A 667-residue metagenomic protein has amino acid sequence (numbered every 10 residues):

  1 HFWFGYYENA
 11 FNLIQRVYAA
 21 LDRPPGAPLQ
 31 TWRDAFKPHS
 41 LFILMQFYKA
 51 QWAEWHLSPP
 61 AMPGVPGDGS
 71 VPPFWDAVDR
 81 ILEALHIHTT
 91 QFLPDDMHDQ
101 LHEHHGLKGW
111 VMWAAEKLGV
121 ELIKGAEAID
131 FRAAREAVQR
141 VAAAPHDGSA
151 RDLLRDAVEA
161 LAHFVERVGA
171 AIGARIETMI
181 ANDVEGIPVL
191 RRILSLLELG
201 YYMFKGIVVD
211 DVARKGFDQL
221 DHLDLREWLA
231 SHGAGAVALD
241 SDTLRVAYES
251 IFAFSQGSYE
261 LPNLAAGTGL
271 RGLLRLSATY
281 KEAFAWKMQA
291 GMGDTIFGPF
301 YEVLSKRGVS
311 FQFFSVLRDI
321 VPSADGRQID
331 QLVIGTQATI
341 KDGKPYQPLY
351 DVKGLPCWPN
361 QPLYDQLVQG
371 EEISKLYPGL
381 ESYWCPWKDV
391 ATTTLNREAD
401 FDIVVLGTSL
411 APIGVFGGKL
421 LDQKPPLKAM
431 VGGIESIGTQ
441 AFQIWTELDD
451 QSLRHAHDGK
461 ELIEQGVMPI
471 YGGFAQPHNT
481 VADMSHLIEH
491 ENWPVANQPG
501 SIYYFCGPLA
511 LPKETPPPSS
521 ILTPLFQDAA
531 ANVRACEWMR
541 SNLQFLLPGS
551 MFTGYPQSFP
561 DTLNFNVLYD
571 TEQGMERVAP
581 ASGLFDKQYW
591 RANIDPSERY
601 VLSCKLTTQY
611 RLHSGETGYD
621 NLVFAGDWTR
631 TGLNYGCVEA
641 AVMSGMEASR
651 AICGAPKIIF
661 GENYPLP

Functional and structural regions predicted by a protein language model:
H1-A114, V120, D152-A170, A174-M179: Dinucleotide-binding Rossmann-like beta1-alpha1 core, especially the glycine-rich loop that anchors the ADP
Y7-D22, S40, H232-V237, L304-G308 (+7 more regions): A generic secondary-structure signal for well-formed alpha-helical elements
L13-I14, L229, F300, G645: Structural element of the ATP-grasp superfamily
D22-F36, A234-V246, P548-F565: Short, surface-exposed acidic
R23-F36, F313-F314, K657-L666: Short, glycine/acidic-rich hinge or "gate" loops at secondary-structure transitions that mediate conformational
A84-D96, Q100-R167, V184-I187, H232 (+3 more regions): C-terminal lid/capping helical subdomain adjacent to the catalytic/cofactor pocket in oxidative enzymes
T89-T392: Active-site/ligand-binding neighborhood in enzyme catalytic cores
Y201-F204, V212-K215, L220, L270-E302 (+7 more regions): C-terminal segments that line or cap access tunnels to active or ligand-binding sites in enzymes and enzyme-associated
